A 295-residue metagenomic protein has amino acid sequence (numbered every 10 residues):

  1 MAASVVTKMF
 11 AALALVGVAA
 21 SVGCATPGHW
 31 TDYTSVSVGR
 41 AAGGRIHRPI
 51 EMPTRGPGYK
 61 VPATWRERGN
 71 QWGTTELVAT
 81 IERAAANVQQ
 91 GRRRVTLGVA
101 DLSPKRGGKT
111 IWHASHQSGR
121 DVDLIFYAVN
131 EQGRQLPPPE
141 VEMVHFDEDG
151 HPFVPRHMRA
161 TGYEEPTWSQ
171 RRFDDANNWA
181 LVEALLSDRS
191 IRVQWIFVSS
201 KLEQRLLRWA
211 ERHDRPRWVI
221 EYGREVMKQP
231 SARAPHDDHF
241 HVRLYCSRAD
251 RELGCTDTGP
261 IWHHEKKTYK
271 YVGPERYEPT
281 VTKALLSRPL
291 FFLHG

Functional and structural regions predicted by a protein language model:
M1-V6: N-terminal secretory signal peptides that target proteins for export/translocation
F10-S21: Bacterial N-terminal signal peptides
S35-V99, D174-V193, F197: Active-site acidic/histidine clusters and adjacent loop/turn architecture that either coordinate catalytic ions
Q90-H113, V198-L207: Acidic helix-start/capping segments at beta-turn-to-alpha-helix junctions
R93-G98, S118-V122, Q194, H236-F240: Envelope-exposed proteins and targeting segments
H113-Y127: Short, surface-exposed glycine/acidic/tryptophan-bearing loops
R134-G295: Catalytic cores and adjacent binding grooves of peptidoglycan-active enzymes
